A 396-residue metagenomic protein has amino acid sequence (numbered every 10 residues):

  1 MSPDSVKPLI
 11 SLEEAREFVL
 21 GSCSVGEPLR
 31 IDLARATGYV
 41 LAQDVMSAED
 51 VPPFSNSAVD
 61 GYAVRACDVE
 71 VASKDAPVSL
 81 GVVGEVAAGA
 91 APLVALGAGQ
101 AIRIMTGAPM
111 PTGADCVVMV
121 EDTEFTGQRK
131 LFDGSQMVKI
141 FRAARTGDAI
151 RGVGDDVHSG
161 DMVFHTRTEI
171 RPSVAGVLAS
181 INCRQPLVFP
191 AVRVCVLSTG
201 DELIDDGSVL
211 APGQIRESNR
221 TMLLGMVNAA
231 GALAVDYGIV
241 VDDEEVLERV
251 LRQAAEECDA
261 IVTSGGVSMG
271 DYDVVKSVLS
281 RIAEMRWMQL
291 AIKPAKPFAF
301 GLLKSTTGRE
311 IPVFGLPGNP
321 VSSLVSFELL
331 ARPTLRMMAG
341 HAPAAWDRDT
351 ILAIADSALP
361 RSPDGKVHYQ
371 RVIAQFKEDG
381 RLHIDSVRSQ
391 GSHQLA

Functional and structural regions predicted by a protein language model:
M1-K74, R103, D115, H341-R371: Short, low-complexity N-terminal leaders and the immediately following helix N-cap/first helix
S2-L12, A63-V241, R388: Short, glycine/charged-enriched hinge/interface segments at domain edges or termini
S5-L12, R184-L316, P320-V325: Helix-rich terminal scaffold detector
P8, L12-R16, L29, L33 (+15 more regions): Generic structural signal for well-ordered, non-membrane alpha-helical segments in soluble metabolic enzymes
P8, L29, D60, Q100 (+16 more regions): Structural beta-strand/beta-sheet cores of well-ordered domains, especially the beta-sheet scaffolds that support
E13, L29-A34, Q43, N56 (+3 more regions): Flexible glycine/proline-rich
R16, L20, D60, V120-E121 (+13 more regions): Predominant activation on well-ordered alpha-helical scaffold segments within soluble catalytic domains
V19-G26, I181-R184, E202-L203, M226 (+6 more regions): Change "in soluble alpha/beta enzymes" to "in soluble alpha/beta proteins
